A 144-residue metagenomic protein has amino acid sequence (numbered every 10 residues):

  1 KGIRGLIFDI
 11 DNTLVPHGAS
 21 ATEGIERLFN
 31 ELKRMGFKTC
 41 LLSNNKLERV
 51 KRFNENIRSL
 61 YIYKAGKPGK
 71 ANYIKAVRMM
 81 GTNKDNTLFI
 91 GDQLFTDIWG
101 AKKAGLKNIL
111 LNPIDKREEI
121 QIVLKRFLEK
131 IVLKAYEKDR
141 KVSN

Functional and structural regions predicted by a protein language model:
K1-F8, L14-K38, L42-N144: Asp-based, Mg2+/Mn2+-dependent phosphohydrolase catalytic module
